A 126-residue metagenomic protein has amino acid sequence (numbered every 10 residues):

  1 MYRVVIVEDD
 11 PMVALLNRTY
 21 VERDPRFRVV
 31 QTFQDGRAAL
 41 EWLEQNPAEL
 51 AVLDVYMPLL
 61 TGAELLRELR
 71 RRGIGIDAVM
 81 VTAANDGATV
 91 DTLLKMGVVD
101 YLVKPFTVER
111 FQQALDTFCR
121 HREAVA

Functional and structural regions predicted by a protein language model:
E8: Conserved acidic carboxylate
T32-L50: Acidic, metal-coordinating helix/loop segments flanking the phosphotransfer/catalytic sites of two-component signaling
D35, T61-E64: Acidic catalytic/metal-coordinating carboxylates
D54-V55, T82: Active-site residues of response regulator receiver
P58: The feature encodes the CheY-like receiver
A63-G75: Short amphipathic alpha-helix used as the core "switch/output" element in two-component signaling
F106-L115: C-terminal output helix
